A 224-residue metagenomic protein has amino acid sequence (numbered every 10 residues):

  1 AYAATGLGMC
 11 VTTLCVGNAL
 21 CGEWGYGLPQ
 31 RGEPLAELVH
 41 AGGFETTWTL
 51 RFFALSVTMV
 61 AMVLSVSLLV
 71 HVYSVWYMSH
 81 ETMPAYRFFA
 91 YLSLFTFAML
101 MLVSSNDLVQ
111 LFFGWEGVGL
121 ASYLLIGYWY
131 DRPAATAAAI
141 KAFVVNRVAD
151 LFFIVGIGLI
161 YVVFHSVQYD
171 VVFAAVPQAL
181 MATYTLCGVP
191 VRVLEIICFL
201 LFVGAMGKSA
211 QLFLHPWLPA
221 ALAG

Functional and structural regions predicted by a protein language model:
A1-G224: ...captures the hydrophobic TM-helix bundle architecture rather than a specific catalytic motif, and can also fire on
